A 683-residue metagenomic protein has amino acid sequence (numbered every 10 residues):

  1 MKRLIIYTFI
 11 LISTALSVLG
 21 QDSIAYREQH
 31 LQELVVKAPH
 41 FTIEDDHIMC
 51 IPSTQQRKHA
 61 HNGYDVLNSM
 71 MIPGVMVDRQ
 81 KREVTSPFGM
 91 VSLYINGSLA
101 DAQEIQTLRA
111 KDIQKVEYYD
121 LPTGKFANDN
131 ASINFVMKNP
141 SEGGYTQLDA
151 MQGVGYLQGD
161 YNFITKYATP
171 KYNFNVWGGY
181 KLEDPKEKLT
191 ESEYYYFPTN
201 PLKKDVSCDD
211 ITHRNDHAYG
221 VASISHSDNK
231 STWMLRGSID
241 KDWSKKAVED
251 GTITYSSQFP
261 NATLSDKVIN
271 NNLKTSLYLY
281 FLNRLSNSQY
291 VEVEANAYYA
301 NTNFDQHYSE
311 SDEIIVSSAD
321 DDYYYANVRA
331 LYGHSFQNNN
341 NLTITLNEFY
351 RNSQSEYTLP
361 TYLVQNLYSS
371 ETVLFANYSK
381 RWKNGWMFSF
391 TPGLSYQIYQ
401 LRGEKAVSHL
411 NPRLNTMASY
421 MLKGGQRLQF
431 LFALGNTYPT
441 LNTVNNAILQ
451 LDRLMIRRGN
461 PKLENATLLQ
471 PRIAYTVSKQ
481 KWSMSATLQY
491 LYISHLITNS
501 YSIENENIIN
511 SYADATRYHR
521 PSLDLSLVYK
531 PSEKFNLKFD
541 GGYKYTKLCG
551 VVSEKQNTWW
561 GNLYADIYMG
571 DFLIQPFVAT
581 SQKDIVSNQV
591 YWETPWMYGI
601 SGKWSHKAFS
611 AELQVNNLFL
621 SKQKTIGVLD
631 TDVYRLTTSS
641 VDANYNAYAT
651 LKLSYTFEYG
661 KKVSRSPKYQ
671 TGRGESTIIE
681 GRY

Functional and structural regions predicted by a protein language model:
L4-T14: Sec-dependent N-terminal signal peptides
Q21-Q56, R79-Q80, P122-K125: Short, acidic, small-residue-rich periplasmic hinge/interaction motif at the N-terminus of Gram-negative outer-membrane
E33, H47-M70, T85, Y94-N96 (+1 more regions): Short, polar/charged loop or turn motifs at beta-strand boundaries
E33-V35, G63-V66, R82-E83, Q103 (+3 more regions): N-terminal periplasmic accessory domains that precede and gate Gram-negative outer-membrane beta-barrel machines
A60, M71, A100-L108, D112-K115 (+6 more regions): Exposed, low-structure sequence patches enriched in small/polar residues
M76-L121: Periplasmic plug
F126-I133, S141-T190, N215-A218, S231: Outer-membrane beta-barrel translocator/receptor signature
E183-Y325, N352-S353, L367-Y368, A447-L451 (+3 more regions): Flexible loop and strand-edge segments within Gram-negative outer membrane beta-barrel domains
